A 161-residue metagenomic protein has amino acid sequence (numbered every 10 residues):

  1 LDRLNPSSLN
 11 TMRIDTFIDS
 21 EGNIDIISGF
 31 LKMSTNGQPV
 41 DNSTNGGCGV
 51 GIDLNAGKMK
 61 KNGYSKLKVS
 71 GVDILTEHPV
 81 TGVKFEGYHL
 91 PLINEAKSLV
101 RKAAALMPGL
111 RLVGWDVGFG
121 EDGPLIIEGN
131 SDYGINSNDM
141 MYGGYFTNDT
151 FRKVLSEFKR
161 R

Functional and structural regions predicted by a protein language model:
L1-K66: Phosphate-binding site of ATP-dependent enzymes
L1-R3, R101-A104, V113-D116: Generic recognition of flexible, low-complexity loop/linker segments
R3, K32, G51, R111-L112 (+2 more regions): Residue-level preference for alpha-helix termini and adjacent loops
N10-M12, L110-V113: Short beta-strand or tight-loop elements that sit immediately N-terminal to catalytic metal-binding acidic residues
K61-E77: Hydrophobic transmembrane signal anchors and adjacent membrane-proximal interface regions, especially in viral
V72-S98, A105-L110, F119-R161: C-terminal active-site "lid" helix and adjoining low-complexity regulatory extension at the edge of ATP-using catalytic
